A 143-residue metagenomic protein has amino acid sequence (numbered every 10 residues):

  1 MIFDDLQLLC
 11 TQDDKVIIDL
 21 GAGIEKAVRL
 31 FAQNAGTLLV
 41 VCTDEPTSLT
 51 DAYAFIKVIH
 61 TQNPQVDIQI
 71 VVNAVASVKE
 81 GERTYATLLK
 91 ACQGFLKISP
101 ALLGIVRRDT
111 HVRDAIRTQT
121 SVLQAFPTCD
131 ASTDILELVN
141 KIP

Functional and structural regions predicted by a protein language model:
M1-A27: Cytosolic-facing regulatory segments adjacent to core modules
L6, L49-I68: Conserved C-terminal guanine-recognition region of P-loop GTPase G domains, centered on the G4
G21-I24, A35-A54, V78-G81: Conserved Switch II/interswitch segment of TRAFAC-class P-loop GTPases
T43-D44, I68-E82, G104-V112: G-domain G4 guanine-recognition motif of GTPases
F95-S121, I135: Beta-strand-loop-alpha "switch" segments that mediate conformational coupling across diverse proteins
R117-P143: NTP-binding/hydrolysis catalytic cores, primarily Walker-type P-loop NTPases
